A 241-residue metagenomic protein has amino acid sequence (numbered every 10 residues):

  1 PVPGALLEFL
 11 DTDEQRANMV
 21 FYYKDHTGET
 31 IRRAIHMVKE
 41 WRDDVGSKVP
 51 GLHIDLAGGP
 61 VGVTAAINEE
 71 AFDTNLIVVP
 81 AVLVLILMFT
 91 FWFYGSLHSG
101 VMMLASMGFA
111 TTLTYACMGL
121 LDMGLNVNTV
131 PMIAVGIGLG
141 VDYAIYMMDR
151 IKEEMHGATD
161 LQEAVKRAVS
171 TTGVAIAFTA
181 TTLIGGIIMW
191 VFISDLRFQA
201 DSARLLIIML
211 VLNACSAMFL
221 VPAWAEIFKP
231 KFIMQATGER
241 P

Functional and structural regions predicted by a protein language model:
P1-V84: Extracytoplasmic
G4-L7, E14-N18, V49-G51, V84 (+5 more regions): Active-site lining segments that contact anionic ligands and/or coordinate catalytic metals
T64-A81, F89, A105, M118 (+4 more regions): Alpha-helical membrane-interface segments at transmembrane helix boundaries
F72-A105, F109-L113, T181-M189: Internal alpha-helical transmembrane segments of multipass membrane proteins, especially hydrophobic lipid-embedded
P80, V84, V101, A105 (+7 more regions): Hydrophobic residues within alpha-helical transmembrane segments of multi-pass solute transporters/permease subunits
L87-F91, L113-G124, G173-F232, A236: Hydrophobic, glycine/alanine-rich multi-pass transmembrane helices and their short helix-loop junctions in large
H98-M148, I188, S216-F219, E226: Hydrophobic transmembrane alpha-helices and their membrane-interface caps in long multi-pass transport proteins
V135-F178, F228, F232: Cytosolic juxtamembrane regions of multi-pass inner-membrane proteins
